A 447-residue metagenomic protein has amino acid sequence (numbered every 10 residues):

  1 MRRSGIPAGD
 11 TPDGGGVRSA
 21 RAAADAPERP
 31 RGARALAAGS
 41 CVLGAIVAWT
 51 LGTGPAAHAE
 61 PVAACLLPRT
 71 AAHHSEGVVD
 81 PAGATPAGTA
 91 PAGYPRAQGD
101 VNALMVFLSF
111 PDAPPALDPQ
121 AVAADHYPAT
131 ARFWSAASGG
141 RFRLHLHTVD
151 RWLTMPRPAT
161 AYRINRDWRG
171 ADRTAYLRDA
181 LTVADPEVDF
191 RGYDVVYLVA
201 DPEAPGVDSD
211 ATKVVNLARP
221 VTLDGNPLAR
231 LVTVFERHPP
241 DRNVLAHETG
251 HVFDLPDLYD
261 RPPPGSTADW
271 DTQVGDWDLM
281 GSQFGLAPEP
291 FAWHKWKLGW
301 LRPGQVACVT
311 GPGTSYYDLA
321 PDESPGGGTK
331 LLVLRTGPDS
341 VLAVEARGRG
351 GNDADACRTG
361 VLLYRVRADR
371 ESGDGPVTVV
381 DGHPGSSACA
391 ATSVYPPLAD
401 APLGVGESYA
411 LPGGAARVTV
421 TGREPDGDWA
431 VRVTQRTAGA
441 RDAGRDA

Functional and structural regions predicted by a protein language model:
M1-A33, G444: Terminal targeting segments of Actinobacterial cell-envelope proteins
R2-P7, I46-T50, L66-A71, A218-P220 (+2 more regions): Non-catalytic C-terminal accessory/binding modules of secreted extracellular proteins
R29-A59: Secretory targeting and sorting signals
G54-R237, A246, P264, T419: Zn2+-dependent metallopeptidase catalytic core
S109-D112, P202, F284, G348 (+1 more regions): Non-catalytic surface loops within mature trypsin-like serine protease
P114-P115, V207, E289, D353 (+2 more regions): Intrinsically disordered, low-complexity acidic/polar segments
F190, V195, E203-D353: Extracellular hydrolytic enzyme modules, especially secreted metalloproteases of the metzincin/thermolysin-like class
